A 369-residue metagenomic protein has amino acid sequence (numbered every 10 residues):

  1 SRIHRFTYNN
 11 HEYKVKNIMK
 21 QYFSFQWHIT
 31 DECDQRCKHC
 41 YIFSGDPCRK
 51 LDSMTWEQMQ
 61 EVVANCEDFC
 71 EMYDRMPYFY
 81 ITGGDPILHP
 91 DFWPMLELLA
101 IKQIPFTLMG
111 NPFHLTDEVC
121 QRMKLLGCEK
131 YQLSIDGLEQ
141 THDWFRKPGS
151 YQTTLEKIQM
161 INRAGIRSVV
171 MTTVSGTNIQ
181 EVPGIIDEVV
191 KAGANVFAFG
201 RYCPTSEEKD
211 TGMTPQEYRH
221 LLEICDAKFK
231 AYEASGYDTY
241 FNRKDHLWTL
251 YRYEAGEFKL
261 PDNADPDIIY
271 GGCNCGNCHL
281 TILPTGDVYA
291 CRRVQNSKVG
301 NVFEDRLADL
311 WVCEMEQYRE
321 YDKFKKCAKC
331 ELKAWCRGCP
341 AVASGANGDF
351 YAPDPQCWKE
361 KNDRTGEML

Functional and structural regions predicted by a protein language model:
R2, F6-Q21, P47, V288-L369: Flexible mid-to-C-terminal extensions adjoining Fe-S/redox cofactors in radical SAM and related proteins
R5-N9, Y13-N17, H28, R49-K50 (+5 more regions): Radical SAM enzyme [4Fe-4S]-AdoMet core and its adjacent flexible, acidic and glycine-rich loops/tails across
Y8-E129: Conserved alpha-helical substructure of the radical SAM core
C33, N111, L138, V294-Q295: A generic "binding-loop/recognition-motif" signal
R36, R75, G127, G193-N195 (+2 more regions): Short loop/turn motifs at secondary-structure junctions
F43, T82, S134, G200 (+1 more regions): Conserved residues at the C-terminal ends of beta-strands
F79-I81, L108, L133, V170 (+2 more regions): Buried hydrophobic side chains on well-structured beta-strands
G84-P86, P112-F113, G137, Y270 (+1 more regions): Active-site metal-binding loops of divalent metal-dependent hydrolases
